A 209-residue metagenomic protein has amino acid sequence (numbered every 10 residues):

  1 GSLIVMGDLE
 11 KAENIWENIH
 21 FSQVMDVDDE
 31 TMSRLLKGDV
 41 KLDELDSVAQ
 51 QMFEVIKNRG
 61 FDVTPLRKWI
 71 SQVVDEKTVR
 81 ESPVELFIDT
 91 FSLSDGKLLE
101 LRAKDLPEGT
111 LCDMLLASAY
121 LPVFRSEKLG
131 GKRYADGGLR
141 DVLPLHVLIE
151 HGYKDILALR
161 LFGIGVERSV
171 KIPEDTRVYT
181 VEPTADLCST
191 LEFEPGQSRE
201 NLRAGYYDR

Functional and structural regions predicted by a protein language model:
S2-R209: Patatin-like phospholipase
